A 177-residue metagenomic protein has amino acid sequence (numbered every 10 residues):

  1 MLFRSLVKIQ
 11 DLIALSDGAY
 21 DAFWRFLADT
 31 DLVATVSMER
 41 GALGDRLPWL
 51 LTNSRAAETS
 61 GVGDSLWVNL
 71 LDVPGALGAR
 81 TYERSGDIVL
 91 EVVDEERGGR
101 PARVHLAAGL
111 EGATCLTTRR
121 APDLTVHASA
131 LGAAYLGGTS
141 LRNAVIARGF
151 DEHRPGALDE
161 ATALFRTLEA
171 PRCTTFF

Functional and structural regions predicted by a protein language model:
M1-F177: Intrinsically disordered, low-complexity, positively biased terminal segments
